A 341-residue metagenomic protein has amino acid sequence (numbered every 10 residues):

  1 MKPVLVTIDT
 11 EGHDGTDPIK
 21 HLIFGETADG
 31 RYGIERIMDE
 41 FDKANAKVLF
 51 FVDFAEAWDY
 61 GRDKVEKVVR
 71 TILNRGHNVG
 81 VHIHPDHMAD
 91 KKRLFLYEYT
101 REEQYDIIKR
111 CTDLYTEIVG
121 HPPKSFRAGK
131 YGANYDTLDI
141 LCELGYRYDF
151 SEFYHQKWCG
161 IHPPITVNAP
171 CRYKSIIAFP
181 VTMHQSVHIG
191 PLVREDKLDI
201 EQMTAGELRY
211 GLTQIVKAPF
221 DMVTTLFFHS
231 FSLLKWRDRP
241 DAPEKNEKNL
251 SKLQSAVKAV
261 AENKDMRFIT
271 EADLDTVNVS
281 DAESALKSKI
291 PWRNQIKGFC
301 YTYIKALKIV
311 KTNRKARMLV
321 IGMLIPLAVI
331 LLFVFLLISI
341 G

Functional and structural regions predicted by a protein language model:
M1-R75: Active-site beta->alpha N-cap acidic-glycine motif
D9, F41, H82, F126 (+4 more regions): Conserved, mostly hydrophobic/aromatic
T16-G25, D59-D63, A89-T100, P191-D196 (+1 more regions): Surface-exposed, active-site-proximal loop segments in enzymatic domains
K47, F51-N134, M183, V223-F228: Metal-dependent polysaccharide deacetylase catalytic core of the NodB/CE4 family, i.e., the active-site-bearing domain
V68-H84, E102-D106, C142-R172, N294-K297: Acidic, His- and aromatic-enriched active-site or binding-groove loops in soluble protein domains that engage sugars
R127-F220: Active-site-adjacent pocket scaffolds in enzyme catalytic domains
I200-K311: C-terminal domain-boundary segment and adjacent tail
L332-G341: Juxtamembrane boundary at the C-terminal end of a transmembrane helix
